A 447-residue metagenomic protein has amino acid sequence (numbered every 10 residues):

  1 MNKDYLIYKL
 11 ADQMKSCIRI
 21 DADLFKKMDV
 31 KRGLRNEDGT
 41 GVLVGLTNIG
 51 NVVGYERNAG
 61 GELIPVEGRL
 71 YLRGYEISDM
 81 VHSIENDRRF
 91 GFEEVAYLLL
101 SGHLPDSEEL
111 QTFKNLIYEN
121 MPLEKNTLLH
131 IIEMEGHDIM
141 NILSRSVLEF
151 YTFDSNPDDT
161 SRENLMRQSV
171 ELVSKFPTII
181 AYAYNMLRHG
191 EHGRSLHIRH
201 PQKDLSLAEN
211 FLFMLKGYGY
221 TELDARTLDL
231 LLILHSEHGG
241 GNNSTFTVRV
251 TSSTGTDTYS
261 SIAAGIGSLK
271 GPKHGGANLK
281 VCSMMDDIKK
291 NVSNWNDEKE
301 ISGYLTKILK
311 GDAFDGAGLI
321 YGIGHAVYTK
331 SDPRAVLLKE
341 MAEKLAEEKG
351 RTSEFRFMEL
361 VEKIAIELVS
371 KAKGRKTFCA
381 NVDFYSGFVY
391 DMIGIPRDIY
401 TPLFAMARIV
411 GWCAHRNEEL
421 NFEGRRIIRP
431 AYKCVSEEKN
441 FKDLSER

Functional and structural regions predicted by a protein language model:
M1-R447: Hydrophobic alpha-helical bundle cores within soluble ligand-binding/oligomerization subdomains
